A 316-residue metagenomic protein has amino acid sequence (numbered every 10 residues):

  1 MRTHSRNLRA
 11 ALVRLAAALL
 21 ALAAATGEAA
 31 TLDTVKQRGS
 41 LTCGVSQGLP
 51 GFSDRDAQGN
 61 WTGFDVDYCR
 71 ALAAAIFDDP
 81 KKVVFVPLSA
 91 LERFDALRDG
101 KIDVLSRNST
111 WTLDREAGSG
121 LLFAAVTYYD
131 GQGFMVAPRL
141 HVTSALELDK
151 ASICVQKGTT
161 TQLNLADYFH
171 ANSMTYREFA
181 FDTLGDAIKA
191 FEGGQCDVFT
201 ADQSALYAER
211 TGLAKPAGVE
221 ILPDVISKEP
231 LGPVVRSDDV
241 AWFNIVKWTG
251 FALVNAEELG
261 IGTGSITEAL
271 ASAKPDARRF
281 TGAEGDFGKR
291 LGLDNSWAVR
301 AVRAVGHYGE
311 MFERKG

Functional and structural regions predicted by a protein language model:
M1-A11: N-terminal secretory signal peptides that target proteins for export/translocation
V13-A24: Bacterial N-terminal signal peptides
A25-A29: Sec/Tat signal peptide C-region and signal peptidase I cleavage site
D33-N108, V305-Y308: Extracytoplasmic small-molecule ligand-binding "clamshell" domains of the periplasmic binding protein/Venus flytrap
T42-G51, W61-I76, T110, D130-D186: Bilobed "Venus flytrap"/periplasmic-binding protein-like clamshell domains and structurally analogous long
D67-I76, A137-V142, L146, K150-S152 (+4 more regions): Extended ligand-binding regions for polar small-molecule ligands
R70, A74, D78-E147, Q203-V225: Acidic, polar ligand-binding/catalytic clefts
V83-D95, E178-G193: Short helix-initiation/N-cap motifs at beta->coil->alpha
